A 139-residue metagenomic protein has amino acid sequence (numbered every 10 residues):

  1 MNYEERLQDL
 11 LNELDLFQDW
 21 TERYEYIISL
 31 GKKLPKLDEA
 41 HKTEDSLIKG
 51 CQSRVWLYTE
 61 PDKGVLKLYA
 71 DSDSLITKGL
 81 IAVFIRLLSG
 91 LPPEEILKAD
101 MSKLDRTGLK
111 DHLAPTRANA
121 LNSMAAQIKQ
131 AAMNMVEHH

Functional and structural regions predicted by a protein language model:
Y3-R54, P61-V65, L104-H139: N-terminal intrinsically disordered, cationic/polar leader segments that include organellar targeting peptides
Q8, K78-G79, K98: A generic alpha-helix surface/boundary motif
D45-Q52, D71-S72, E94-A99: Solvent-exposed interaction patches of small proteins and small membrane subunits
V65-Y69, K78: Short small-residue beta-strand/loop micro-motif enriched in glycine and branched aliphatics
S74-I76: Short, surface-exposed beta-strand-loop junctions and turns on beta-sheet-rich folds
L80-P92: Alpha-helical support elements that line or immediately flank enzyme active sites and cofactor-binding pockets
G90-T107: Glycine-rich phosphate/pyrophosphate-binding loops and their adjacent beta-strand/loop elements at enzyme active sites
